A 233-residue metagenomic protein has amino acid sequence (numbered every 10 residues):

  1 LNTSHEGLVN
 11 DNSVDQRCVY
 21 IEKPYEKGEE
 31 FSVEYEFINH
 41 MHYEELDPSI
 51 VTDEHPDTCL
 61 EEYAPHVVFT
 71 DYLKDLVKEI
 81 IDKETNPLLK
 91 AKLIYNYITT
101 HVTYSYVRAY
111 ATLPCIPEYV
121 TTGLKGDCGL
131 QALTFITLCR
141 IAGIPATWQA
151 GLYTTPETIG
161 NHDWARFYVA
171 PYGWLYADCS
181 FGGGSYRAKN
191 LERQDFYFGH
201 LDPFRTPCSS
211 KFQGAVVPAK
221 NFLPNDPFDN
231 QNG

Functional and structural regions predicted by a protein language model:
L1-I21: Solvent-exposed beta-strand/loop surfaces of large extracellular or lumenal domains
D11-S13, E22-R108, T112-T122: Acidic low-complexity segments
N39-H42, H101-S105, K125-C128, Y153-P156 (+1 more regions): Solvent-exposed loop/turn segments at secondary-structure junctions within structured extracellular/periplasmic domains
P87-I94, L124-C139: Active-site nucleophilic cysteine motif
T100, N221-F222: Ligand-binding pocket scaffold of soluble enzyme catalytic domains
T122-K125, Q149: Active-site rim elements
L130-K220: Hydrophobic/aromatic-rich core segments of domains that either
P218-A219, N225-G233: Catalytic cores of secreted or luminal carbohydrate-active enzymes
